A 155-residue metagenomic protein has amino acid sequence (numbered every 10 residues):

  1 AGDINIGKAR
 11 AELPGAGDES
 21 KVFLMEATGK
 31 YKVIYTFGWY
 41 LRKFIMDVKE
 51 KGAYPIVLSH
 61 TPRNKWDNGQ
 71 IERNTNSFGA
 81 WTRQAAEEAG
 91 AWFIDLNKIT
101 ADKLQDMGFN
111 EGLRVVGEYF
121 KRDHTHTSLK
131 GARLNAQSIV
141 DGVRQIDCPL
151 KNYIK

Functional and structural regions predicted by a protein language model:
A1-T127, R133, Q137-N152: Alpha-helical cap/lid subdomain in secreted, periplasmic, or secretory-pathway luminal O-acyl-processing enzymes
K155: Acidic two-metal-ion nuclease catalytic site recognized across multiple nuclease folds, prominently DnaQ/RNase D-T
